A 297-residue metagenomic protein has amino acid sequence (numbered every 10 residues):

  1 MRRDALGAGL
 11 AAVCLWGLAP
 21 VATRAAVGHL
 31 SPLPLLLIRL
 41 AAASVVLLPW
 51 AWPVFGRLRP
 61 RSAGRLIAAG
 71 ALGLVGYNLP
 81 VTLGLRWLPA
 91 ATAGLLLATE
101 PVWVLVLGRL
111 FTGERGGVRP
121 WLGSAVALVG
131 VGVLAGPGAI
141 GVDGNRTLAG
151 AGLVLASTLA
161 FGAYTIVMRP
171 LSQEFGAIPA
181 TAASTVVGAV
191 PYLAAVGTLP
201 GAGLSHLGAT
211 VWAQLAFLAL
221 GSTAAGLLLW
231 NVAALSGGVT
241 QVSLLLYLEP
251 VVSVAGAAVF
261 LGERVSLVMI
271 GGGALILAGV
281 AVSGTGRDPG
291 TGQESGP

Functional and structural regions predicted by a protein language model:
M1-L37, V142-P170, P191, Q293-P297: Glycine-/small-residue-enriched transmembrane alpha-helix faces in small-molecule transporters and effluxers
V13, I38, T92-T99, T165-V190 (+1 more regions): Helix-helix packing/entry segments at the starts of transmembrane helices
L15, A19-P20, L48-L97, L105-L107 (+2 more regions): Specific transmembrane alpha-helical segments of multi-pass solute transporters/efflux pumps, especially DMT/EamA
A26, L35, R39, G84 (+8 more regions): Hydrophobic/aromatic residues within transmembrane alpha-helices of multi-pass small-molecule transporters
G28-G76, P101-V104, L159-V167, T181-P200 (+2 more regions): Transmembrane alpha-helices of multi-pass small-molecule transport proteins
P34-V45, L72-G73, V81-W121, S157 (+1 more regions): Specific alpha-helical transmembrane segments that line the substrate/conduction pathway and gating interfaces
A41, L47, I67, L107 (+5 more regions): Hydrophobic transmembrane alpha-helices of multi-pass small-molecule transport proteins
L47, V104-V106, L110, S124 (+4 more regions): Transmembrane alpha-helical segments that form core, pore/gating elements of small-molecule transporters/exporters
